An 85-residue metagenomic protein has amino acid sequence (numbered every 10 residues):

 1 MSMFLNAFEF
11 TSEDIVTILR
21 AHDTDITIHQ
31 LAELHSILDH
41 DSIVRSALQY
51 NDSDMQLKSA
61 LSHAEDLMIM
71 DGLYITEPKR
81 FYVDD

Functional and structural regions predicted by a protein language model:
M1-S2, L57: Generic detector of short, aliphatic-rich beta-strand segments that form the cores of beta-sheets in diverse domain
S2-H29: N-terminal acidic leader/helix
D25-D84: Acidic, low-complexity, intrinsically disordered interaction modules
